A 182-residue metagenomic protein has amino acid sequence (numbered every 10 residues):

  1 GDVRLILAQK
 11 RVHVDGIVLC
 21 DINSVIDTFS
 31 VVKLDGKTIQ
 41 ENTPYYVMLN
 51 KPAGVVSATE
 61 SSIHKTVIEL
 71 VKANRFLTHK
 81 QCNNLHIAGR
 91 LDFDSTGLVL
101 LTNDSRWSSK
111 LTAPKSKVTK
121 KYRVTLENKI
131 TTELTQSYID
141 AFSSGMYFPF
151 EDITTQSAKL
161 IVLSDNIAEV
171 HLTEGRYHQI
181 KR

Functional and structural regions predicted by a protein language model:
G1-R182: Basic, flexible Lys/Arg- and Gly-enriched helix-loop patches that mediate nucleic-acid binding at interfaces with rRNA
